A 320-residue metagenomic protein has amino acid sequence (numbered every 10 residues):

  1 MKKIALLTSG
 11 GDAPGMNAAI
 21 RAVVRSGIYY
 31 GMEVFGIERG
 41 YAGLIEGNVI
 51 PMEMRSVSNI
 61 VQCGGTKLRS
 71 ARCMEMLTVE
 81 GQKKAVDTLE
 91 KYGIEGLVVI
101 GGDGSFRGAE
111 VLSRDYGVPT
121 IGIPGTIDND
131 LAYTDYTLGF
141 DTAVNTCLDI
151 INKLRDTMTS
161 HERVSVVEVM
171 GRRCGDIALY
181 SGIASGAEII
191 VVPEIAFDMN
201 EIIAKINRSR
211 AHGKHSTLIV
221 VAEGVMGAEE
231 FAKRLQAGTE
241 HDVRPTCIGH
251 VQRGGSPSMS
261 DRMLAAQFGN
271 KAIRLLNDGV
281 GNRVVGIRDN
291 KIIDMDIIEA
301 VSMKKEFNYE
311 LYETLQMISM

Functional and structural regions predicted by a protein language model:
M1-I45: N-terminal phosphate-binding or glycine-rich loops at protein starts, especially the Walker A/P-loop of NTPases
S9-D12, I37-A42, R72-C73, G102-G104 (+6 more regions): Short, ordered loop/turn segments at secondary-structure junctions
R21-Y30, I50-S56, V111-I121, L138-D141 (+2 more regions): A glycine- and small-aliphatic-rich helix-loop capping segment at beta-alpha/alpha-beta transitions that lines
L44-V99, G104-S105, L138-N145, D149 (+1 more regions): Glycine-rich oxoanion-binding loops at beta->alpha junctions
V99-G101, R107, V111, Y116 (+2 more regions): Accessory alpha-helical/coil subdomains and C-terminal extensions that flank or cap enzyme catalytic cores
Y133-A143, S256-R262: Short beta-strand elements at the ligand-binding edges of bilobed clamshell
G227, L235-M320: C-terminal non-catalytic interaction/assembly regions of soluble proteins
